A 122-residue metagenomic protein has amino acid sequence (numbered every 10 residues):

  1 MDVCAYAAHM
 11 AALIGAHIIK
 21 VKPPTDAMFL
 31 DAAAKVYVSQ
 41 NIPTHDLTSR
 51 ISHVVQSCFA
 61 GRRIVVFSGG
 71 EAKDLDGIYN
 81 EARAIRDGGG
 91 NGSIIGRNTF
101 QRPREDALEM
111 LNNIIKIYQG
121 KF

Functional and structural regions predicted by a protein language model:
M1-V65, D76-G92, I117-K121: Alpha/beta enzyme core
P23, G69, R97-N98: Short secondary-structure boundary segments
A72: A C-terminal functional module that forms or caps the active site or interfaces directly with catalytic machinery
R86-G89, F100-F122: C-terminal helical cap(s) of enzyme catalytic domains, especially alpha/beta-barrels
